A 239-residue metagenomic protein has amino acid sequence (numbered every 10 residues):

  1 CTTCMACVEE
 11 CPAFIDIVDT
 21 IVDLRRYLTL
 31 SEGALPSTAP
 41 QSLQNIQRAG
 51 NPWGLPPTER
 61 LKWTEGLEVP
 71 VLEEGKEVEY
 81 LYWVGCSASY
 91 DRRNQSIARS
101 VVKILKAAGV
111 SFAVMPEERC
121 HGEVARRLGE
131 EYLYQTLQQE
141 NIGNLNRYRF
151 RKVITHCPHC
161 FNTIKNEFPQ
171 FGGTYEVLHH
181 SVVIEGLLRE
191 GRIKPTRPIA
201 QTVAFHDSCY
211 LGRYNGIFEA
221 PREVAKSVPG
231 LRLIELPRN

Functional and structural regions predicted by a protein language model:
C1-F168, L187: Iron-sulfur-cluster electron-transfer modules
V84, H179-S181, D207: Short, structured patches in soluble enzyme cores that scaffold and shape functional sites
S96-A98, E167-Q170, I193, F218-P221: Short, glycine/charged-enriched secondary-structure capping and boundary segments
G109, T174-Y175, G230: A generic structural signal for alpha->beta connector loops
M115-E117, H180, L236-R238: Conserved beta-strand termini and adjacent loop/short-helix elements that scaffold enzyme active sites in alpha/beta
F161-V182: Short acidic, glycine/proline-enriched helix-loop-strand junctions
E185-N239: Redox cofactor-anchoring modules in respiratory/redox and cofactor-processing assemblies
